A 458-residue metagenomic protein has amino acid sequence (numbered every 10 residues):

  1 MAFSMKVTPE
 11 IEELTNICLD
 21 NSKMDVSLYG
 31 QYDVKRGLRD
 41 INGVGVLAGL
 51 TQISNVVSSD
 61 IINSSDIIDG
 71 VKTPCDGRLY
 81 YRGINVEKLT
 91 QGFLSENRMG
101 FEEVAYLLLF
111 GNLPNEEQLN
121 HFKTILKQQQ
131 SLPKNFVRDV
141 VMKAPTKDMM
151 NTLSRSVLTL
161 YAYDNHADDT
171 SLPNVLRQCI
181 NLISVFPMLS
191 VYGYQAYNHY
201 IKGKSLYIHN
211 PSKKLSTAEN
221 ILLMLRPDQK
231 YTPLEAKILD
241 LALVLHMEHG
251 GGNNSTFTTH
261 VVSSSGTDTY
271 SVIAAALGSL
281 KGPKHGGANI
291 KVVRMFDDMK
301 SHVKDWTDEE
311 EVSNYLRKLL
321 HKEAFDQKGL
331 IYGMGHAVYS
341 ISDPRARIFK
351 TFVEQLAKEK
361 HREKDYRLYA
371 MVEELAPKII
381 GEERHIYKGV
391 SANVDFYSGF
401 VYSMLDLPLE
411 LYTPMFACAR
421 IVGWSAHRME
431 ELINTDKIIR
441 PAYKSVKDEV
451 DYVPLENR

Functional and structural regions predicted by a protein language model:
A2-R458: Non-transmembrane, aqueous-exposed alpha-helical and coiled segments at domain scale
